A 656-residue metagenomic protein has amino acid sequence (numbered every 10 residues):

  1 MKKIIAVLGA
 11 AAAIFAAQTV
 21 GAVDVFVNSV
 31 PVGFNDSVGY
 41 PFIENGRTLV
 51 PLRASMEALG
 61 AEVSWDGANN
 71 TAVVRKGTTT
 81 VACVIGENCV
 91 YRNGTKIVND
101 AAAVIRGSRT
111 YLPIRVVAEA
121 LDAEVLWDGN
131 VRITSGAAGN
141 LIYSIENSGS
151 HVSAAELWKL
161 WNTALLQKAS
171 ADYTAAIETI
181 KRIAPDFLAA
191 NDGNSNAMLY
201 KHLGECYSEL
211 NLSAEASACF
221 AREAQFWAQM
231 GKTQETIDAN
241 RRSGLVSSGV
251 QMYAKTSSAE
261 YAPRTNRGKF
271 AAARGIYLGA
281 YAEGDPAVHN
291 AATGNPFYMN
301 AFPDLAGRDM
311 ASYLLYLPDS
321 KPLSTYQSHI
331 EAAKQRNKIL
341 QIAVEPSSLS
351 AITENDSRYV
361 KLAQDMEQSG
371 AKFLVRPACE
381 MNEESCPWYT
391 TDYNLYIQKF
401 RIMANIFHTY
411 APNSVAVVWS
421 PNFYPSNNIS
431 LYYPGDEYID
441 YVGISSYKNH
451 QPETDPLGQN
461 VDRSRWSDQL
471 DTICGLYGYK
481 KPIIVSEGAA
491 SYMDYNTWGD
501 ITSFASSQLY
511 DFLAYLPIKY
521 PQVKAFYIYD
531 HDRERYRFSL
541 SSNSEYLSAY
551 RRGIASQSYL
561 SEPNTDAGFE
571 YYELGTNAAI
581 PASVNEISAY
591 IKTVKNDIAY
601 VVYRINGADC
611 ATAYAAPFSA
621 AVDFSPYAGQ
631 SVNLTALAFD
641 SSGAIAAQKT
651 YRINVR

Functional and structural regions predicted by a protein language model:
K2-N162, E178, N606-G607: Primary recognition of N-terminal secretory signal peptides and signal-anchoring hydrophobic helices
N147-W161, Q234-P322: Boundary/entry segment of secreted carbohydrate-active catalytic domains
D186-N191, E209, Y281-D365, Y515 (+2 more regions): N-terminal carbohydrate-binding/catalytic regions of secreted carbohydrate-active enzymes
E235, R241-G244, I276-E283, P482-F569: Substrate-binding cleft of secreted/luminal carbohydrate-active enzymes
G244, S248-E260, Y527-K595, G629 (+1 more regions): Aromatic-rich peripheral "rim/lid" segments of glycoside hydrolase catalytic domains that contact and position glycan
L315, S430-V461, A490, Y529-D530: Aromatic- and acid-rich polysaccharide-binding/catalytic face of secreted or lumenal carbohydrate-active enzymes
S328-K338, A343, Y447-Y495, A555: Glycoside hydrolase catalytic-domain groove-lining segments
